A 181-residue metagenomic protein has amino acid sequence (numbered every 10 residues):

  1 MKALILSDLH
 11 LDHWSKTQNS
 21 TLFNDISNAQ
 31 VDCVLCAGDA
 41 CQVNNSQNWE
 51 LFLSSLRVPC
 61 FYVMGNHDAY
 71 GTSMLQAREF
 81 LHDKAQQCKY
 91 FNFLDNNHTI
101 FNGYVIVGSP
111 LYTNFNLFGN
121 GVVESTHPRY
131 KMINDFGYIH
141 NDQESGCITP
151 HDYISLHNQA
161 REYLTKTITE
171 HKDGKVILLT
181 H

Functional and structural regions predicted by a protein language model:
M1-L4, H98-G108, H127: Beta-strand-turn-beta hairpins that frame and shape the catalytic cleft of phosphate-ester-processing enzymes
M1-Y62, D68-Q76: N-terminal active-site segment of His-dependent metallophosphoesterases
A3, D32-C33, F91, K175-I177: Short, Asp-centered acidic motifs that coordinate Mg2+ and/or phosphate in catalytic or ligand-binding sites
F23-I26, L51, F93-N102, E124-S125 (+1 more regions): Short amphipathic alpha-helices and their capping/turn segments at secondary-structure boundaries
P59-F61, N92, V105, K175-I177: Proline-centered loop/turn at the N-terminus of a beta-strand
V63-G65, N96, S109, L179: Generic beta-sheet signal
M74-D95: Glycine/small-residue-rich loop that forms an oxyanion/phosphate-binding "nest" at active or ligand-binding sites
V107-G174: Active-site-proximal loop/helix segment associated with metal-binding centers of metalloenzymes
